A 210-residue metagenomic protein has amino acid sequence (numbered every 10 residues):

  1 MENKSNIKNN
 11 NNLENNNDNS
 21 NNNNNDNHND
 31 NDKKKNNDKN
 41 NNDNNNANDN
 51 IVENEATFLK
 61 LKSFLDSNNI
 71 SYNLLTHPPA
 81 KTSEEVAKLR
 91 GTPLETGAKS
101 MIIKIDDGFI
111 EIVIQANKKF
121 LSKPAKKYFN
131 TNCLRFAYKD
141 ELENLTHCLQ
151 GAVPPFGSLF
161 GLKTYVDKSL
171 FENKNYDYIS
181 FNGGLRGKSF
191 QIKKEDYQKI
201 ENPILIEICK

Functional and structural regions predicted by a protein language model:
E2-N17, K33-K39, N45-K210: Extended, low-hydrophobicity, polar/charged segments
